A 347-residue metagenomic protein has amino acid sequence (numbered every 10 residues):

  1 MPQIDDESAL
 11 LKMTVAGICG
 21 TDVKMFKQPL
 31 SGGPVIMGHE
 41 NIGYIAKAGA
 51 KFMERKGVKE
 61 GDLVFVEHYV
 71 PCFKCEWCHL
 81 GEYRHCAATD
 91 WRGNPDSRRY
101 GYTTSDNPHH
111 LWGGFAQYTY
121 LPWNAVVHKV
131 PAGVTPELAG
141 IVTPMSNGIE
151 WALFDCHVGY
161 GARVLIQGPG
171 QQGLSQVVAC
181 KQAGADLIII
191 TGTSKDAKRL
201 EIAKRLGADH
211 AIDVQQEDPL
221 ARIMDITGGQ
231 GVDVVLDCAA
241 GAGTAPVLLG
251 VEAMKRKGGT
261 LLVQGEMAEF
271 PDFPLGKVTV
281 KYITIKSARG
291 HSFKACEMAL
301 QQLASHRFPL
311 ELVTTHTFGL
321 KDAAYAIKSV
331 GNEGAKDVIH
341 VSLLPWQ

Functional and structural regions predicted by a protein language model:
P2-A16, P29-H79, Y83-R84, P131-G133: Glycine-rich beta-strand-centered segment in the early N-terminal region that forms part of a ligand/cofactor-binding
C19, E67-H128: Cysteine-cluster motifs in flexible loop/terminal segments that predominantly coordinate metals
T21-F26: Cytochrome P450 core scaffold surrounding the K-helix E-X-X-R motif and the conserved "meander" helix-loop region
G61, Q117-Y118, V126, P131-E217 (+1 more regions): Mid-domain Rossmann-like dinucleotide-binding core that forms the NAD(H)/NADP(H) cofactor-binding site
V64, V164, V235: Receiver (REC) domain switch-region micro-motif
D155-Y160, Q182-A183, I189, A197-T284 (+2 more regions): Glycine-rich cofactor phosphate-binding loops and adjacent beta1-alpha1 units of small-molecule cofactor enzyme domains
E217-D218, D225, G229-Q230, A245-E252 (+1 more regions): C-terminal hydrophobic helical "lid"/dimerization subdomain of Rossmann-like NAD(P)H-dependent oxidoreductases
T260-L262, F273-L312: Rossmann-fold dehydrogenase core element
